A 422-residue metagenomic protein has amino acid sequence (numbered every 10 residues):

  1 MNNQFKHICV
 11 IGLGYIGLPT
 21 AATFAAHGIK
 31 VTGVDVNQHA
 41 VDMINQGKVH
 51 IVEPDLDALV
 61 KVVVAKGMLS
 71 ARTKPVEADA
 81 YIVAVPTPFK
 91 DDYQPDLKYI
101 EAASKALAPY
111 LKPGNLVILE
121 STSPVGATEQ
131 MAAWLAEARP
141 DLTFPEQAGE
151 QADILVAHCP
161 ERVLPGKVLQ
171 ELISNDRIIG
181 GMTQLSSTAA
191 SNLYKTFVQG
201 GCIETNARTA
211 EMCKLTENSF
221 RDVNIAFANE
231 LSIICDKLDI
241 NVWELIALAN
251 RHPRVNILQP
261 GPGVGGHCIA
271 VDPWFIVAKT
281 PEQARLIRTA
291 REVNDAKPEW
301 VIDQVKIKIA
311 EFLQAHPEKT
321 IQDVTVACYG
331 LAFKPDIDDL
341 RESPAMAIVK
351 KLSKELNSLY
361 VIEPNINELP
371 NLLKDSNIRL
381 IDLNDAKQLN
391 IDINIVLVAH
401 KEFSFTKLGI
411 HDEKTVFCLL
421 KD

Functional and structural regions predicted by a protein language model:
M1-D422: Structural/interface elements that position substrates and couple domains in central-metabolism enzymes
